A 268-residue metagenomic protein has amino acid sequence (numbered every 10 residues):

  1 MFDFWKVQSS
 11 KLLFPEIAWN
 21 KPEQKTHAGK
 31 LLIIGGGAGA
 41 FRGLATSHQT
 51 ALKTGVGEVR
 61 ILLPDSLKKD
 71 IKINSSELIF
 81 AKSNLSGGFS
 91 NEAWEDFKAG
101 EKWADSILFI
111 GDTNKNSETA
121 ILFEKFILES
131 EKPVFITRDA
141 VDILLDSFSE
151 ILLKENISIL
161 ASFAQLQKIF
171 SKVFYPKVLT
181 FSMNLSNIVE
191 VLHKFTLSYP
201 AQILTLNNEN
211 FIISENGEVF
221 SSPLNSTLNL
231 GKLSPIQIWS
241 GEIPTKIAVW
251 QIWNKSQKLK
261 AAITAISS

Functional and structural regions predicted by a protein language model:
M1-K25: Positively charged, low-complexity intrinsically disordered leader regions
F2, S256-S268: Charged C-terminal helix
F4-W5, L62-G231, I252-W253: Glycine-rich phosphate/dinucleotide-binding loop and adjoining beta-alpha-beta core of small-molecule
I17, R42, E92-E95, E190 (+1 more regions): Short, contiguous clusters of charged residues that form electrostatic/catalytic patches at enzyme active sites, used
I17-I79, A265-S268: Substrate-binding N-lobe of the ribokinase-like
N20-E23, A38-A40, E218-I247, Q251: Short glycine/threonine-rich catalytic loop with a Thr-x-Gly-x-Asp
L32-R42, T113, P133-R138, Q237-I238: Short, glycine-rich nucleotide/cofactor-binding loops
G39-T54, R60, N116-T119, I143-L145 (+1 more regions): Short glycine/serine/threonine-rich phosphate/pyrophosphate-binding segments that cradle anionic phosphate groups
